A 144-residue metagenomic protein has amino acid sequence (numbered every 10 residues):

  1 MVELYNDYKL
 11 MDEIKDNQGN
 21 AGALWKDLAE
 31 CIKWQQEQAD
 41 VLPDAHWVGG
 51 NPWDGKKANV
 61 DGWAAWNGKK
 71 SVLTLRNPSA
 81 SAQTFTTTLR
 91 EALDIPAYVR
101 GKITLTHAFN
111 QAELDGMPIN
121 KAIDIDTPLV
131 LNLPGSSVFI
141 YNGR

Functional and structural regions predicted by a protein language model:
M1-A112, P128-G135, G143: Active-site-proximal substrate-binding groove within the catalytic cores of carbohydrate-active enzymes
E113-I125: Short beta-strand and strand-turn-strand segments in soluble, beta-rich domains
